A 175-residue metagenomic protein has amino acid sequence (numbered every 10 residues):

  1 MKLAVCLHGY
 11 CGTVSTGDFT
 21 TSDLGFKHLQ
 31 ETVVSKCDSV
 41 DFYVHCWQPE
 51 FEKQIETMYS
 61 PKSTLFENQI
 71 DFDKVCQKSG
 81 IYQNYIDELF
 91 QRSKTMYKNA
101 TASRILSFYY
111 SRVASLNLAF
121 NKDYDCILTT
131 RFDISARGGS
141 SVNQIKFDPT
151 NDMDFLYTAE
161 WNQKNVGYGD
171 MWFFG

Functional and structural regions predicted by a protein language model:
M1-G175: ER/Golgi luminal nucleotide-sugar-dependent glycosyltransferases, focusing on the catalytic module
